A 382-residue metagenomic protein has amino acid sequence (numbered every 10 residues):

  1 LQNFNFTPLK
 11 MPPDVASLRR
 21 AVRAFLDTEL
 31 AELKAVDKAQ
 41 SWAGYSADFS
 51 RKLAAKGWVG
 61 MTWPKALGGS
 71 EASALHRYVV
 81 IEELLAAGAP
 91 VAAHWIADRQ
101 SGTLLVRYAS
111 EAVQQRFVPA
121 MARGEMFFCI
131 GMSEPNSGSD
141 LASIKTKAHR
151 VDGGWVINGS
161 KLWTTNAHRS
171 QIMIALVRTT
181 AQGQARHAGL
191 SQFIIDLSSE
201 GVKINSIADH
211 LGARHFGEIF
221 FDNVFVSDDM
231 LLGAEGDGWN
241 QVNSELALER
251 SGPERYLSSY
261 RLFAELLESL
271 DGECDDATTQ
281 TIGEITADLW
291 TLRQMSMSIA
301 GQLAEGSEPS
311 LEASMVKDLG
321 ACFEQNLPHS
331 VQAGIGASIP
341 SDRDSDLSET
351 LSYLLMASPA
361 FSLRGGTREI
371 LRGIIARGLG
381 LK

Functional and structural regions predicted by a protein language model:
L1-A93, R116, A120-R123, G252 (+6 more regions): Amphipathic, small/basic residue-rich leader segments at the start of a protein or domain
Q2-F4, L75, V79-V80, Q100 (+3 more regions): Glycine-rich phosphate/cofactor-binding loops in nucleotide/flavin-utilizing enzymes
F6, P13, L18, V202-R293 (+1 more regions): Glycine-rich beta->alpha junctions and the first turn(s) of the following alpha-helix
K34-S41, D276-T279, W290-D346: C-terminal helix-coil-helix/basic helical segment that borders enzyme active sites and/or dimer interfaces and provides
A54-E125, N166-I172, E249, L289 (+3 more regions): Internal helix-loop-helix
G124-M132, I174-L176: A short, Trp-centered hydrophobic/proline-enriched beta-strand micro-motif
T146-H149: A structural signal for short hydrophobic beta-strand segments in well-ordered beta-sheet cores
N158-I204: A short core secondary-structure module
